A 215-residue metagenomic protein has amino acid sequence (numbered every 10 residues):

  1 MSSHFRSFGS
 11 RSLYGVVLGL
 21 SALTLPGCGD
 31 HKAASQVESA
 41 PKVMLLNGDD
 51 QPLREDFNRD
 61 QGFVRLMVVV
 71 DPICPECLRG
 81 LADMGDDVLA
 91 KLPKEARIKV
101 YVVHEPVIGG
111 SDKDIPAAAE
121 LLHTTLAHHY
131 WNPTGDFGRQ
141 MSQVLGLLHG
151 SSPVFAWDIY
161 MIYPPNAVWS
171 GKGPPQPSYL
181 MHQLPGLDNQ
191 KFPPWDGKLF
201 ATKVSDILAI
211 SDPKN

Functional and structural regions predicted by a protein language model:
M1-S10: N-terminal secretory signal peptides that target proteins for export/translocation
S12-T24: Bacterial N-terminal signal peptides
C28-D56, E76-R79: N-terminal "domain-start" segment that seeds a small globular fold
R59-P75: Short active-site neighborhood of thiol/selenol oxidoreductases, capturing the structured segment around
P72-E76, E105-G110, P133-G138, A167-W169: Solvent-exposed loop/turn segments at secondary-structure junctions within structured extracellular/periplasmic domains
L78-E120: Structural microenvironment flanking redox-active thiols in thiol-disulfide oxidoreductases
A119-P153: Short, internal strand/loop/helix patches that form the active-site neighborhood or redox-interaction surface
F155-N215: Thiol-/selenol-based redox modules, centered on thioredoxin-like and closely related oxidoreductase domains
